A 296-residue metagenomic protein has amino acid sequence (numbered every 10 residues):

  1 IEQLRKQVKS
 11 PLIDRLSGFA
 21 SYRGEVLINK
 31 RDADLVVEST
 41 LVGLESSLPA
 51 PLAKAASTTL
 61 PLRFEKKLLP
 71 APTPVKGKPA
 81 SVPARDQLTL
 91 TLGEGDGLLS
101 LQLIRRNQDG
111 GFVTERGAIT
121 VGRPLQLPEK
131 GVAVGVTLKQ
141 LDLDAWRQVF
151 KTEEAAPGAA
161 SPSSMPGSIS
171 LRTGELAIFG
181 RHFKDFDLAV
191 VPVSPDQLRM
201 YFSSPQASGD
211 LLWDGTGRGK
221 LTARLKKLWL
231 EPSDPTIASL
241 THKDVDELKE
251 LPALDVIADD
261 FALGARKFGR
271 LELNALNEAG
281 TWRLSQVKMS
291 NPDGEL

Functional and structural regions predicted by a protein language model:
I1-Q87, Q102-L296: Membrane-proximal interfacial segments on either side of biological membranes
G97-L101: Mature, soluble, non-transmembrane domains
